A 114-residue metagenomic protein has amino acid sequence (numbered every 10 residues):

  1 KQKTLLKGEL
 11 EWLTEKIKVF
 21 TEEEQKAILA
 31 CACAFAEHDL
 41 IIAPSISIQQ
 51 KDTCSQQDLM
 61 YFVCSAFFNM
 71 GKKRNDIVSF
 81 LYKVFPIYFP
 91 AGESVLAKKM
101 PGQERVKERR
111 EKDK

Functional and structural regions predicted by a protein language model:
K1-K114: Flexible coil/loop and intrinsically disordered linker positions at secondary-structure junctions
